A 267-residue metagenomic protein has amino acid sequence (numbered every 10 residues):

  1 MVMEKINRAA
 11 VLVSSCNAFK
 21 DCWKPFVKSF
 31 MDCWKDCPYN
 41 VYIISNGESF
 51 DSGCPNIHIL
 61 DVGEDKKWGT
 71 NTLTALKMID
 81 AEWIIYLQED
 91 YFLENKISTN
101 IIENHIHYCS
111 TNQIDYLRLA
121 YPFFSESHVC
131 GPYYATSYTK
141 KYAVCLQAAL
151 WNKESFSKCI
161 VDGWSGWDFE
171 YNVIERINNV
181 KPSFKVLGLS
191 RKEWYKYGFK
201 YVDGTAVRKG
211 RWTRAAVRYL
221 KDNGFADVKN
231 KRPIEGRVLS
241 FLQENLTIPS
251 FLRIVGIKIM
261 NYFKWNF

Functional and structural regions predicted by a protein language model:
M1-K24: N-proximal low-complexity "stem/linker" segments adjacent to membrane-targeting elements
K28-P38: Short, acidic, metal-binding catalytic loop of nucleotide-sugar glycosyltransferases
I43-F50: Short, polar loop motifs at secondary-structure junctions
G63-T72, L76: A short, glycine-/small-residue-rich helix N-cap motif at loop->alpha-helix starts within glycosyltransferase
I84: Short aromatic/hydrophobic "clamp" motif used to bind/position activated sugar donors
D90-F92: The conserved acidic donor/metal-binding loop of glycosyltransferases
K96-S125: Conserved donor-nucleotide/metal-binding helix-loop-beta segment in metal-dependent transferases, i.e., the alpha-helix
V144-R211: Catalytic core and acceptor-binding pocket of nucleotide-sugar-dependent glycosyltransferases
